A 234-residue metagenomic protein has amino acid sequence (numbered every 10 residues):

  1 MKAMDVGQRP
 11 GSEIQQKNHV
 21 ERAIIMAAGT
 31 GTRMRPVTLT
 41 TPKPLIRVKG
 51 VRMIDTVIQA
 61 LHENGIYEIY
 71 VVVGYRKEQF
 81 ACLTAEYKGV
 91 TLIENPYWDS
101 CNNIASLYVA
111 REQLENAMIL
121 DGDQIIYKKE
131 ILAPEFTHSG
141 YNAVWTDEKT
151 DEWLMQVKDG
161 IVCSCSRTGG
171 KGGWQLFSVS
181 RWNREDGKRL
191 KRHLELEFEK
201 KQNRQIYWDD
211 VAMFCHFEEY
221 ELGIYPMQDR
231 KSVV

Functional and structural regions predicted by a protein language model:
K2-A23, Q175-V234: Conserved alpha/beta core of the MobA/IspD/sugar-nucleotide pyrophosphorylase nucleotidyltransferase superfamily
K2-I25, R33, R47, V51-A117 (+1 more regions): Conserved N-terminal catalytic core of the sugar/cofactor nucleotidyltransferase
A27, V73, D121, V144: Short beta-strand/turn micro-motifs composed of small residues that flank or help shape donor/cofactor-binding pockets
L39-K43: Short alpha-helical oligomerization interface
P44, G89-T91, E221-G223: Conserved beta-strand segments of alpha/beta enzyme cores
L45, M155-V157, I224: A structural signal for short hydrophobic beta-strand segments in well-ordered beta-sheet cores
N116-I125: Short beta-strand-to-loop acidic/aromatic patch adjacent to the donor-nucleotide binding site
Y127-Q202: Conserved core of the sugar-phosphate nucleotidyltransferase
